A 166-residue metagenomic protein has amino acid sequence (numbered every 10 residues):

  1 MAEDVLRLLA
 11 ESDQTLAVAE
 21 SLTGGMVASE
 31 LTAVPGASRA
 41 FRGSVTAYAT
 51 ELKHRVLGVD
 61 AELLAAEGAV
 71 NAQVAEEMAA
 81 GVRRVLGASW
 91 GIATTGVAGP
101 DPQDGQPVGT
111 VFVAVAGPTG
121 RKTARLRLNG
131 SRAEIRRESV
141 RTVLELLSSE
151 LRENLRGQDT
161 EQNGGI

Functional and structural regions predicted by a protein language model:
M1-I166: Short alpha-helical segments enriched in small residues
